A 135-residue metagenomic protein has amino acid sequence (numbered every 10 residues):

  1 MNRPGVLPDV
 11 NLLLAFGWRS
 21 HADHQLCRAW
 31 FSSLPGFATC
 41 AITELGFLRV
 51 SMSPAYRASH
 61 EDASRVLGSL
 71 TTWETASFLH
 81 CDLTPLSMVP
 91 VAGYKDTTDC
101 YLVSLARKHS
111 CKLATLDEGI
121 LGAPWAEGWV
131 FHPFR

Functional and structural regions predicted by a protein language model:
M1-T39, P54-R65: Short, well-structured N-terminal submotif of metal-dependent ribonuclease cores
D9, K95-D96, D117, W129-R135: Histidine- and aromatic-rich ligand-binding microenvironments
G36, T75-F78, E127-V130: Conserved beta-strand segments of alpha/beta enzyme cores
I42-T43, D82: Short beta->alpha linker loops
T43-E44, T98: Short, conserved alpha-helical segments within structured domains
H60, W73-E118: Active-site neighborhoods of divalent-metal-dependent phosphate/nucleic-acid chemistry enzymes
I120-E127: Short loop/helix-cap segments at secondary-structure boundaries that form the rim of catalytic
